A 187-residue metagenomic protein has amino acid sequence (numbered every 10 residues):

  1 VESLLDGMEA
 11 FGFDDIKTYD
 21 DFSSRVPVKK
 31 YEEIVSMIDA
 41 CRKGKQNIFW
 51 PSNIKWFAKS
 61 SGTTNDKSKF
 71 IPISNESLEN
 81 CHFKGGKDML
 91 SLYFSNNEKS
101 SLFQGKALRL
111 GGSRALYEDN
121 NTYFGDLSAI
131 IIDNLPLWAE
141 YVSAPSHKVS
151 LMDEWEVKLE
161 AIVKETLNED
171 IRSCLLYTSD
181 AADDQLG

Functional and structural regions predicted by a protein language model:
V1-A182, G187: Active-site phosphate/ATP/adenylate-binding loop shared across adenylate-forming ligases
